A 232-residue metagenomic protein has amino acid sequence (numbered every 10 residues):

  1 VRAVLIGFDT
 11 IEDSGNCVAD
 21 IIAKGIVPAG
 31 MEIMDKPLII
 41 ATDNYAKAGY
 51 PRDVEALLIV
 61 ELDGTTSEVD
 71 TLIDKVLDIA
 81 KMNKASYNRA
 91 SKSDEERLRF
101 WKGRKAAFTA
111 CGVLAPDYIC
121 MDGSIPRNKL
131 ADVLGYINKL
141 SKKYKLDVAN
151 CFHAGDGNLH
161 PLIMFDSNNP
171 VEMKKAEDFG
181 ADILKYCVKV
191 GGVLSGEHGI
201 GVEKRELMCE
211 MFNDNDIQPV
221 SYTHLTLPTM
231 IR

Functional and structural regions predicted by a protein language model:
R2, G7-F179, Y186, V190: C-terminal substrate-recognition/cap domain of FAD-linked oxidoreductases
K47-P51, M211-D214, Q218: Active-site-adjacent capping/gating segments
L58, D216-L225: Phosphate/diphosphate-binding loops
I137, R205, V220: Generic structural marker for isolated residues within well-ordered, non-membrane alpha-helices of soluble domains
G157-L159, L194, G201-E203: Gly/Ser/Thr-rich beta-alpha loop segments that engage phosphate groups in nucleotides
L162-N169, E203, L207-M211: Conserved PLP-binding active-site segment of the aspartate aminotransferase-like
V188-I200, L225: Alpha-helix capping/hinge segments and adjacent helical runs
H224-R232: Single conserved hydrophobic/aromatic residue that forms the stacking wall/gate of nucleotide- or nucleobase-binding
